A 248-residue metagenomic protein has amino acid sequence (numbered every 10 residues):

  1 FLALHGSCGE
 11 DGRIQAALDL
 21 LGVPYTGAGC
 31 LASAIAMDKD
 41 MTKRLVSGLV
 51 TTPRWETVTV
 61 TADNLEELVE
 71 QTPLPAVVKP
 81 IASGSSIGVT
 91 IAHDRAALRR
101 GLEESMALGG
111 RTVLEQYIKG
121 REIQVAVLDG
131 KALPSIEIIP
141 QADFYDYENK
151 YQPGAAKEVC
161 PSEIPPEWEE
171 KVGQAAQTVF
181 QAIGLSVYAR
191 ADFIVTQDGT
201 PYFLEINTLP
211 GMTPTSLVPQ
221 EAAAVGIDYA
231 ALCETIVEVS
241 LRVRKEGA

Functional and structural regions predicted by a protein language model:
L2-E56: Conserved N-proximal alpha/beta basic substrate-recognition cap immediately N-terminal to, or forming the N-lobe
R13-D19, F144-Q152, T208: Short, flexible, mixed-charge acidic loops at enzyme active sites
A16-Y25, D94-R99, A224-V225: A glycine- and small-aliphatic-rich helix-loop capping segment at beta-alpha/alpha-beta transitions that lines
I35-R121: Active-site nucleotide/adenylate-binding loops and adjacent lid/helix of ATP-dependent enzymes
L49-V50, P165-A248: ATP-dependent carboxylate activation and anion-phosphoryl transfer catalytic cores that bind Mg-ATP to form
H93-Q174, V195-Y202: Phosphate-binding site of ATP-dependent enzymes
